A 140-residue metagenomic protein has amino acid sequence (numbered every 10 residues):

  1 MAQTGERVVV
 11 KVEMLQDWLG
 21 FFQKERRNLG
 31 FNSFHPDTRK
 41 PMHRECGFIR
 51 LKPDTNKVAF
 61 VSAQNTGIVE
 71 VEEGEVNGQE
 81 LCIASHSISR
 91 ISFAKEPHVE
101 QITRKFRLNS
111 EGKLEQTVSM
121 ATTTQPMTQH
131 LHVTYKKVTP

Functional and structural regions predicted by a protein language model:
M1-P140: Hydrophobic small-molecule pocket/channel-lining residues, especially in calycin-type beta-barrels
